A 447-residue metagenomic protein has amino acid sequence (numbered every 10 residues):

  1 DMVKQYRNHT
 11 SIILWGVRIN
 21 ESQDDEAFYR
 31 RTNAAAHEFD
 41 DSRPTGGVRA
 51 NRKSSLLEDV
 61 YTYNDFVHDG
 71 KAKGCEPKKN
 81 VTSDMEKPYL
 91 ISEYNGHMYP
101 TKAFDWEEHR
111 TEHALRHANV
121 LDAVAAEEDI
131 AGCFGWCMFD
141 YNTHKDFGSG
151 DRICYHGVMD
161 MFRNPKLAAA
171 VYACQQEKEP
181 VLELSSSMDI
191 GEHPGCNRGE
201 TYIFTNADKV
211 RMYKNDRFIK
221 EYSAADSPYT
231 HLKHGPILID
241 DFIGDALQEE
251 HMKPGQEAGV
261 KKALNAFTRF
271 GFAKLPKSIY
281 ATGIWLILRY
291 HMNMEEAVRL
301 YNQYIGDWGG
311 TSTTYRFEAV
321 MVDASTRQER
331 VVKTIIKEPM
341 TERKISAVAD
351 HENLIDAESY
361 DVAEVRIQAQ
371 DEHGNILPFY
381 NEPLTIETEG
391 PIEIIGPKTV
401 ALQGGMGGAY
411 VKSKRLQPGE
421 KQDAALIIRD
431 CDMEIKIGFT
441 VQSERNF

Functional and structural regions predicted by a protein language model:
D1-A170, Q175-T201, D216, E221 (+1 more regions): Substrate-binding/catalytic cleft of secreted carbohydrate-active enzymes, primarily glycoside hydrolases
T143-H144, G150-C154, R163-A170, C174-Y202 (+1 more regions): The feature marks long extracellular or luminal low-complexity segments
